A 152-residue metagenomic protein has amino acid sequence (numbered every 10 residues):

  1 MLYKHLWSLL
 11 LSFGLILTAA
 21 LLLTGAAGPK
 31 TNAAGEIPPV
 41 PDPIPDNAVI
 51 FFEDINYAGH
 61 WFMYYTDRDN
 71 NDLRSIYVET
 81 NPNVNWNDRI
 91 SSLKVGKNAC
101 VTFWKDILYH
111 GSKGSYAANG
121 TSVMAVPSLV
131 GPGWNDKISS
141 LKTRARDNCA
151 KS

Functional and structural regions predicted by a protein language model:
L2, A27-S152: Compact beta-sheet-dominated domain cores in extracellular/mature segments
L2-F13: Bacterial N-terminal signal peptides that target proteins for export
S12-T24: Bacterial N-terminal signal peptides
